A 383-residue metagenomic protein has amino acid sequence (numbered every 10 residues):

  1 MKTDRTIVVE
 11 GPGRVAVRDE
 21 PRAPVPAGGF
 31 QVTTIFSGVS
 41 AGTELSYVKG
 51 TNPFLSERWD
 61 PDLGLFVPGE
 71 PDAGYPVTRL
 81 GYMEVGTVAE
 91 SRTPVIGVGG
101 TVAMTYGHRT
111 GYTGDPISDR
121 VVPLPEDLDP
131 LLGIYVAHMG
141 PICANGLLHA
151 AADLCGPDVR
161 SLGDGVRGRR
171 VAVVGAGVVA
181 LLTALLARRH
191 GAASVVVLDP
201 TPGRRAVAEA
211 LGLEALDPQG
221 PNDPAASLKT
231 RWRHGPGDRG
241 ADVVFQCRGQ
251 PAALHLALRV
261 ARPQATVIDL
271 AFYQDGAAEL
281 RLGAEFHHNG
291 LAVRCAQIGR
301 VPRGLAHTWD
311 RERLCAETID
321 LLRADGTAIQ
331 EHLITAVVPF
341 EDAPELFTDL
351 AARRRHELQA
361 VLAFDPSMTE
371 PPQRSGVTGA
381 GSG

Functional and structural regions predicted by a protein language model:
A23-G38, Y47-G107: Glycine-rich beta-strand-centered segment in the early N-terminal region that forms part of a ligand/cofactor-binding
Y106-S118: A structural motif shared across PLP-dependent enzymes of the aminotransferase-like
T110, D199-V207, A277-R281: Short, glycine/polar-rich helix-capping loops at beta-to-alpha or helix-loop-helix junctions that flank or form
G133-P221: Mid-domain Rossmann-like dinucleotide-binding core that forms the NAD(H)/NADP(H) cofactor-binding site
P157-G168, L211-R294: Glycine-rich cofactor phosphate-binding loops and adjacent beta1-alpha1 units of small-molecule cofactor enzyme domains
K229-H234, D238, L280-I334, E345: C-terminal substrate-binding/catalytic core of Rossmann-like NAD(P)-dependent dehydrogenases/reductases
D238, I268, D275, E279 (+3 more regions): C-terminal capping/lid region of NAD(P)-dependent oxidoreductase domains
